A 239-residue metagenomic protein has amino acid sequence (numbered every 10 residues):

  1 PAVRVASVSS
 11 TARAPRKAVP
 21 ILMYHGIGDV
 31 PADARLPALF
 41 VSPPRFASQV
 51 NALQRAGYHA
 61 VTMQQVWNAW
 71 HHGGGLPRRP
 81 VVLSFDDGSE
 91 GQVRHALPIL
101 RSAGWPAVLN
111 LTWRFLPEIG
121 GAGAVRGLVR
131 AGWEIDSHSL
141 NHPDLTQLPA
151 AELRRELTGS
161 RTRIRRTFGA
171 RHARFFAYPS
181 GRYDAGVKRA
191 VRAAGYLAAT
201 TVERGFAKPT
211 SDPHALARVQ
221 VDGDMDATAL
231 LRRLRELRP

Functional and structural regions predicted by a protein language model:
A2-S84, S89-H95, P143-P239: C-terminal active-site subregion of NodB/CE4 polysaccharide deacetylases
A14, Q54, L97-W105, E118-S137 (+2 more regions): Acidic (Asp/Glu)-rich catalytic clusters
G28-D29, E134-L140: Short, basic/glycine-rich phosphate-binding loops at helix/coil junctions that contact nucleotide phosphates
P44-F46, V108-F115: N-terminal pro-sequences and low-complexity stem/linker regions of secreted or lumenal proteins
H59-A60, P106-N110: Short, structured active-site-proximal loop/turn typified by the sulfatase FGly-forming signature C/S-X-P-X-R
N110, H138, A199-T201: Short beta-strand and adjacent tight-turn residues that come in two discontinuous sequence segments and form the edges
L111-W113, S139, F168: Generic secondary-structure microfeatures
R114-P117, N141-P143: Short, catalytically relevant binding-site loops at active-site mouths
